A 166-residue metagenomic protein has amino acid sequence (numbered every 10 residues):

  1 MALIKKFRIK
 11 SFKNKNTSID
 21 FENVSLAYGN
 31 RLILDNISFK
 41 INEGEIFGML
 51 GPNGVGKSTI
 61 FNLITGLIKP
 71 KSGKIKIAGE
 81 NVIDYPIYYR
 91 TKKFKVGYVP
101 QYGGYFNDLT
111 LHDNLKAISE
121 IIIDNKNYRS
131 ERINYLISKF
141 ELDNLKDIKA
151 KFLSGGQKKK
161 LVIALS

Functional and structural regions predicted by a protein language model:
I19-F21, L34: Conserved structural motif at the start of ABC-family nucleotide-binding domains
G48, K158-S166: ABC ATPase nucleotide-binding domain "signature" region
L50-P52: The feature captures the beta-strand-to-loop junction immediately N-terminal to the Walker
T65: Helix-to-loop junction immediately C-terminal to a conserved catalytic motif
G73-I83, T91-F94: Conserved ABC transporter NBD signature motif
Y102, L109-I121: Q-loop/switch helix immediately C-terminal to the Walker
K116, N127-L145: Conserved ABC ATPase "signature" region
K149-L153: Conserved ABC ATPase signature
